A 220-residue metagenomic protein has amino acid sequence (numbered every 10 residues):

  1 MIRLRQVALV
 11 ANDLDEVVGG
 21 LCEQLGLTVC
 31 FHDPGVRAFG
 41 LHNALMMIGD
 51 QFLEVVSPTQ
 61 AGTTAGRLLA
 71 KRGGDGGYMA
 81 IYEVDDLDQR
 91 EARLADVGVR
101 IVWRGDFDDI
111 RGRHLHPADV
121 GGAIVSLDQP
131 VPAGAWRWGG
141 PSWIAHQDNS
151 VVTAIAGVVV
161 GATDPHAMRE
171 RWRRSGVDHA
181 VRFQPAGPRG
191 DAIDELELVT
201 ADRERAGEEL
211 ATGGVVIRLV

Functional and structural regions predicted by a protein language model:
M1, L9, D13, L45-G49 (+4 more regions): Short, low-complexity cationic-aromatic patches
M1-I48: An N-terminus-focused feature that recognizes amino-terminal "leader" regions
M1-V18, D75-Y82, V131-A167, I193-L196: N-terminal beta-strand motif that seeds the catalytic metal site of vicinal oxygen chelate
L14-T28, D88-V97, D164-S175: Amphipathic alpha-helical segments
R37-G40, G76, D108-R111: Short acidic/glycine-enriched loop/turn segments that link adjacent beta-strands
G49-A65, G73-D85: Long, hydrophobic/aromatic-enriched structural stretches that serve as scaffold segments
E54, E91-G157, D178-V220: Vicinal oxygen chelate
G74-V102: A gly/proline- and charged-residue-enriched helix-loop-helix capping module
